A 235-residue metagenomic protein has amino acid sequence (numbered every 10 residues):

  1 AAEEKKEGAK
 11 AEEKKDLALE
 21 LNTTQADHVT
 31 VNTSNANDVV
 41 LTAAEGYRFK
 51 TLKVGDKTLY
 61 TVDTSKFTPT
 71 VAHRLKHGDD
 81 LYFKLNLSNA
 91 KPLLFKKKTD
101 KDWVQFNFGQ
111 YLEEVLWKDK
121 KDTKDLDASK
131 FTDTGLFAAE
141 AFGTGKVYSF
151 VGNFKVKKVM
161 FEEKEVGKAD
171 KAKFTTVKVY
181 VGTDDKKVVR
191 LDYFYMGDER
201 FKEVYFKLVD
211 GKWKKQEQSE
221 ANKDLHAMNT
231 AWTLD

Functional and structural regions predicted by a protein language model:
A1-D235: N-terminal low-complexity, Ser/Thr/acidic repeat segments characteristic of secreted and surface-exposed proteins
